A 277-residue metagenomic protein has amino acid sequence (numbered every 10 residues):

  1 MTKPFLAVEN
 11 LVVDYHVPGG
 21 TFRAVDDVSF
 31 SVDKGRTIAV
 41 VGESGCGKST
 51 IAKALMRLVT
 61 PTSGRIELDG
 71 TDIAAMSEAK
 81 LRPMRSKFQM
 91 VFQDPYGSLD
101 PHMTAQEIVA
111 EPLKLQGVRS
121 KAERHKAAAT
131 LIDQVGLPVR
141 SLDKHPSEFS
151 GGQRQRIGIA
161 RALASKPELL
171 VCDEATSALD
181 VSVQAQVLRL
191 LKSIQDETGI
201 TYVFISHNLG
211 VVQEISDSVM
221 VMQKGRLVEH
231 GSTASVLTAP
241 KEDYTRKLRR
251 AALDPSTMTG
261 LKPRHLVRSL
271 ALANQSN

Functional and structural regions predicted by a protein language model:
M1-A251, P263-N277: ABC transporter nucleotide-binding domains
S256-G260: Proline-centered turn/helix-capping motifs that create local helix->coil transitions or kinks
